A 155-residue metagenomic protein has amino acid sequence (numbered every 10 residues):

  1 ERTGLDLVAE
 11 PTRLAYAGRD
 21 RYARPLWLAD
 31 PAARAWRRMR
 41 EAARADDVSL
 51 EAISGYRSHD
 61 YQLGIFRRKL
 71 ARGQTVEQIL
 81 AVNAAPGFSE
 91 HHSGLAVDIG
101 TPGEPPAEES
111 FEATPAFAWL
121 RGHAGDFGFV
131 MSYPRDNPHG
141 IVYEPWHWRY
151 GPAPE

Functional and structural regions predicted by a protein language model:
E1-G55, H59-E155: Extracytoplasmic cell-surface/polysaccharide-interacting catalytic and binding patches
